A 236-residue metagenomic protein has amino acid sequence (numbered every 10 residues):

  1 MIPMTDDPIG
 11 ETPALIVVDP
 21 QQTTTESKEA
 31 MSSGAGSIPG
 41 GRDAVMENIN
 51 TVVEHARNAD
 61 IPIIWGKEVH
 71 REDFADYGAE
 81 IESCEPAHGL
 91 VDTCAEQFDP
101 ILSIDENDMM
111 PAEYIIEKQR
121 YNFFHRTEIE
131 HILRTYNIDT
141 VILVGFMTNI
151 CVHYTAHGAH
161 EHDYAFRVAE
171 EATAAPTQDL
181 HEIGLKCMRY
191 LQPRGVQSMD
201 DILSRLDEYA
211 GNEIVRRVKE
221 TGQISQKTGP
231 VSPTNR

Functional and structural regions predicted by a protein language model:
M1-A14, H55-A59, S83-R236: Active-site-adjacent betaalpha module
A14-P20: N-terminal nucleotide-binding beta1-loop-alpha1 segment
P20, E68-V69, F146, A172: Active-site metal-binding loops of divalent metal-dependent hydrolases
Q21-S27: Short acidic, Gly/Ser-rich segments with clustered Asp/Glu that frequently serve as metal-coordination loops in enzyme
A35-E47, E85-T93: A short acidic, glycine-rich active-site loop that binds or catalyzes chemistry on phosphate/adenosine moieties
D43-P62: A short, N-terminal amphipathic alpha-helix
I61-E68, A169: Short beta-strand segments at enzyme active-site cores
R71-H88: Short, electropositive alpha-helical surface patch
